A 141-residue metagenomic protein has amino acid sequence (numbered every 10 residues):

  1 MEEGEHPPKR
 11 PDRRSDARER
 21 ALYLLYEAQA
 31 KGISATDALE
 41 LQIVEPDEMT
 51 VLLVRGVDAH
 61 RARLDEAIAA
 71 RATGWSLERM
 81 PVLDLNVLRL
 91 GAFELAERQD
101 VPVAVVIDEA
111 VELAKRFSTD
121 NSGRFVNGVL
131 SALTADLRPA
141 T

Functional and structural regions predicted by a protein language model:
M1-G123, N127-T141: N-terminal interaction/assembly modules
